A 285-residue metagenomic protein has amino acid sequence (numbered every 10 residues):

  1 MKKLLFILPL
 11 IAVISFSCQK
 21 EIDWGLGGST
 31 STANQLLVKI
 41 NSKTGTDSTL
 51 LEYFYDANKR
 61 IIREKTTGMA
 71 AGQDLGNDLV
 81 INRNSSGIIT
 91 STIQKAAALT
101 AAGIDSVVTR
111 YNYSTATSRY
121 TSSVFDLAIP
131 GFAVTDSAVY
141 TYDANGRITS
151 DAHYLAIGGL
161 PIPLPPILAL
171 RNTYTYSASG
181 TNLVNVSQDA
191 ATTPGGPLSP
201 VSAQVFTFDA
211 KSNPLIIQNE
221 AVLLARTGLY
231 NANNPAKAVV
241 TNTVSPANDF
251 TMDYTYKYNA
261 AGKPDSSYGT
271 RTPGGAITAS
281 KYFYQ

Functional and structural regions predicted by a protein language model:
M1-L4, K20: Positively charged n-region of N-terminal signal peptides that target proteins for export
L5-P9: Sec-dependent signal peptide hydrophobic core
I14-S17: C-terminal motif of bacterial Sec signal peptides marking the signal peptidase cleavage site
Q19-Q285: Buried hydrophobic residues that stabilize the cores of well-folded domains
